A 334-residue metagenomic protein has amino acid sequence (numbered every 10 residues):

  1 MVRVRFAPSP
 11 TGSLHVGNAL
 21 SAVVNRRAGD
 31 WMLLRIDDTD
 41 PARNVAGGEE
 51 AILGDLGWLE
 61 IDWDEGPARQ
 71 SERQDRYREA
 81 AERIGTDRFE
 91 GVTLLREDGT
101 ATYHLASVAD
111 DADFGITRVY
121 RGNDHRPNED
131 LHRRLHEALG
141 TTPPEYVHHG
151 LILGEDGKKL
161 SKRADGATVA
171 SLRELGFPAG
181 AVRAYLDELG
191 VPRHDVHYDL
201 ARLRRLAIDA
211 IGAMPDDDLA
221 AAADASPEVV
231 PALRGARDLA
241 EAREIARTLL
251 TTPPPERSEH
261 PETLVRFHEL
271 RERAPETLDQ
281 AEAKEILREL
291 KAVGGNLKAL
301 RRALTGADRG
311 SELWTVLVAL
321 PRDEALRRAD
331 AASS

Functional and structural regions predicted by a protein language model:
M1-F6, V169, L189, A221-A222 (+2 more regions): Short amphipathic alpha-helical segments and their helix-coil junctions
M1-G85, T100, P127-T141: N-terminal Rossmann-like or analogous alpha/beta NTP/dinucleotide-binding catalytic cores that position adenine
F6-P10, I36-D38, A109, D113 (+3 more regions): Short, histidine-centered active-site or binding-site loop motifs used for metal coordination, general acid-base
N25, I52, I84, D111 (+6 more regions): Residue-level signal for inorganic ion chemistry
E50, D130, G166, G180 (+5 more regions): A generic alpha-helix surface/boundary motif
E82-L160, D165-T168, F267-K284: Active-site cores that bind ATP or allylic diphosphates and position pyrophosphate for catalysis
P127, L139-P261, T305-S334: Catalytic adenosine-cofactor/nucleotide-binding cores of aminoacyl-tRNA synthetases and other
P261-G310: C-terminal accessory/binding modules appended to enzymatic or scaffolding proteins
